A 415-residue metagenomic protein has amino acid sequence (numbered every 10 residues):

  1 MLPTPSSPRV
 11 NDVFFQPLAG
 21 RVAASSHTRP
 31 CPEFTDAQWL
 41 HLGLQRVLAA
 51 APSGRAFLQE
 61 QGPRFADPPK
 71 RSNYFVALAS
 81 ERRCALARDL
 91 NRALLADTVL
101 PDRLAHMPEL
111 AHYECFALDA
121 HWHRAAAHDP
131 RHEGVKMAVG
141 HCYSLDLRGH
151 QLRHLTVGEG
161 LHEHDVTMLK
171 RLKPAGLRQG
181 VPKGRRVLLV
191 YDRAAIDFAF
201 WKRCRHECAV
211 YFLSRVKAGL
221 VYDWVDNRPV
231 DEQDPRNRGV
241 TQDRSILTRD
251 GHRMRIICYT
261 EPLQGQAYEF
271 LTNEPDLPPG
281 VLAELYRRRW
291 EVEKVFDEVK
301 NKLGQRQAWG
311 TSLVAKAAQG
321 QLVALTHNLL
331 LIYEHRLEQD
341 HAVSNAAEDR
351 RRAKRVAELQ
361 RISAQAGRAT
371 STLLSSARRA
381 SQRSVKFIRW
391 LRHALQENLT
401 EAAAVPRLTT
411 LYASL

Functional and structural regions predicted by a protein language model:
M1-S25, P30-E33, M107, P229-Y259 (+2 more regions): A short, flexible helix-boundary coil/loop motif
W39-A51: Short, amphipathic alpha-helical "recognition" segments used to contact nucleic acids or chromatin
L42, F57-L58, P69-F75, C115-H123 (+7 more regions): Short, conserved catalytic/metal-binding motifs centered on acidic residues
L48-P63: Short, charged amphipathic recognition helices of the HTH superfamily and cognate SANT/SANTA-like modules
F75-R148: Active-site-proximal, Lys/Arg-enriched surface segment that forms a nucleic-acid-binding/basic interface patch
L152-Q266: An internal, acidic/charged active-site-proximal segment that coordinates divalent cations and/or engages
G265-V292: A conserved active-site cap/scaffold subdomain adjacent to cofactor or substrate pockets
L282-G310: Short amphipathic alpha-helical "interface-anchor" segments enriched in bulky aromatics
